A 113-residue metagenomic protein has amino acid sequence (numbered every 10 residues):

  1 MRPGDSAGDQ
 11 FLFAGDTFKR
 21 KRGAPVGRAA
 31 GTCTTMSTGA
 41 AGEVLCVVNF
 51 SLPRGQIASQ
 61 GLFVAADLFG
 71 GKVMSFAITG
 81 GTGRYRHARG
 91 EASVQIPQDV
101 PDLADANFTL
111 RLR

Functional and structural regions predicted by a protein language model:
M1-R113: Targeting-peptide/extracellular-domain and disordered-appendage signature
